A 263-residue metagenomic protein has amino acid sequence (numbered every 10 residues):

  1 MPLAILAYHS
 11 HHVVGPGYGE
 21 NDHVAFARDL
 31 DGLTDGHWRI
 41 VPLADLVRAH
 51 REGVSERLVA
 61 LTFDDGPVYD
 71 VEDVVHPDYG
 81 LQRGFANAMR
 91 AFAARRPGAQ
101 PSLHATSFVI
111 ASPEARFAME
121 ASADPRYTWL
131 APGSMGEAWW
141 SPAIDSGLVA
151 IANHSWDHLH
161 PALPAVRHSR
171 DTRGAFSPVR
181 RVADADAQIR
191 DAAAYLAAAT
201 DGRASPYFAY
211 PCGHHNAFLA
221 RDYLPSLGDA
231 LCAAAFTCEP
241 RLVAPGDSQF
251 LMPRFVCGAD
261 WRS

Functional and structural regions predicted by a protein language model:
L3, H11-L148, H160, A204 (+1 more regions): Active-site beta->alpha N-cap acidic-glycine motif
A4-L6, L61-F63, A105-S107, I151-H154 (+3 more regions): Hydrophobic faces of well-ordered beta-strands that scaffold small-molecule active sites in alpha/beta enzyme cores
G17-Y18, F117-A121, A162-P164, F218-D222 (+1 more regions): A short acidic (Asp/Glu
G32, A88-R96, P142, Y195-A199 (+1 more regions): Alpha-helical structural signal in soluble globular domains
D45-L46, I110-S112, W156, G213 (+2 more regions): An acidic- and aromatic-residue-enriched active-site/binding cleft used to recognize and process polar
G66, E72-N87, H168-V179, R221-G228: Charged, glycine/proline-rich intrinsically disordered loops and linkers
V74, Y79, P132-M135, W139-S146 (+2 more regions): Alpha-helical scaffold elements lining the catalytic groove of polysaccharide deacetylases
A175-R180, A199, R203-Y207, C212-R262: His/Asp/Glu-enriched short active-site or ligand-binding loop at hydrolase and phosphoryl-transfer sites
